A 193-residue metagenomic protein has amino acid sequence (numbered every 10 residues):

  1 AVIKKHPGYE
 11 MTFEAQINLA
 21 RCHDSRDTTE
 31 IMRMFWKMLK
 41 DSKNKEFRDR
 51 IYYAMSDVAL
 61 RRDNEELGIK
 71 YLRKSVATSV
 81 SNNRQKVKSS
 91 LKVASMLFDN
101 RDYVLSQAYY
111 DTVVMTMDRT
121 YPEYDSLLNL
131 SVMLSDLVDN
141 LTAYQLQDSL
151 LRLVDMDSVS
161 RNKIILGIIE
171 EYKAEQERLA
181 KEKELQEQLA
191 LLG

Functional and structural regions predicted by a protein language model:
A1-G193: Acidic, polar-rich low-complexity tracts and alpha-helical solenoid repeat scaffolds
